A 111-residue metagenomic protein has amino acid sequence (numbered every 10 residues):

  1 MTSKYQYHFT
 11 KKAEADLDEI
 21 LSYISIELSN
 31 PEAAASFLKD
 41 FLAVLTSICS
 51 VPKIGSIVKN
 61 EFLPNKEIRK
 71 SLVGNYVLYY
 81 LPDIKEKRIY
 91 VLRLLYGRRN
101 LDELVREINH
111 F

Functional and structural regions predicted by a protein language model:
M1-D40: Arg/Lys-rich, positively charged N-terminal/basic patches that mediate binding to nucleic acids
T2, P52, V58, Y90 (+1 more regions): Residue-level signal for pocket-adjacent positions within structured domains
L21, C49-S56, D102: Short amphipathic alpha-helical interaction/hinge segments
S36-F37, I54-I57, F111: Juxtamembrane/interface motifs at transmembrane-helix termini
L42-T46, S50: Compact soluble domain cores
V51-K85: Basic/aromatic recognition patch in beta-strand/loop cores that engages polyanionic ligands
V73-V77, L81-F111: Enriched for short, Lys/Arg-rich terminal
